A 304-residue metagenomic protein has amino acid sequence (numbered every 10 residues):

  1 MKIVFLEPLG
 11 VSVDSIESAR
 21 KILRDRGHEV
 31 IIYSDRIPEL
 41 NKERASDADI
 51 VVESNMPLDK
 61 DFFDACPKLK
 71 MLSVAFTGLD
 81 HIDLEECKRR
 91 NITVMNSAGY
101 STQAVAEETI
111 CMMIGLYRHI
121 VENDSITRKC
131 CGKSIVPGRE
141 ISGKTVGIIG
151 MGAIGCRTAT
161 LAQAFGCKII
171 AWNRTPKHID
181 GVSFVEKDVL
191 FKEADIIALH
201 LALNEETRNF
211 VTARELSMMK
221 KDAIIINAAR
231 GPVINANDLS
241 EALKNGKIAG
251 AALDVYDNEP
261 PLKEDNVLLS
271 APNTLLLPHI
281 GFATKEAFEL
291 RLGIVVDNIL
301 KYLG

Functional and structural regions predicted by a protein language model:
M1-A48: N-terminal glycine-/charge-rich "phosphate-binding" loop or analogous flexible N-terminal tail
S18, I135-K221: Rossmann-like dinucleotide/phosphate-binding beta-alpha-beta segment
S34, A75-F76, I92-Q103, N173 (+1 more regions): Short beta->alpha connector loops at strand-helix junctions that form conserved, small/polar/Pro-enriched
A48, C66, E193-A194, D222: An anion/phosphate-binding loop that grips the pyrophosphate of nucleotide cofactors and donors
S54, A75, H200-L203, A228: Short, well-ordered coil/turn residues at beta-beta hairpins and beta-strand->alpha-helix junctions within
P57-L69, L84-E86, E206-I225: Rossmann-fold NAD(P) dinucleotide-binding segment
R90-I92, A98-T145, I149, T160 (+1 more regions): Phosphate-binding beta-alpha-beta segment of Rossmann-like dinucleotide-binding domains, i.e., the NAD(P)
V94, D222-G304: Rossmann-like dinucleotide-binding domain for NAD(H)/NADP(H)
